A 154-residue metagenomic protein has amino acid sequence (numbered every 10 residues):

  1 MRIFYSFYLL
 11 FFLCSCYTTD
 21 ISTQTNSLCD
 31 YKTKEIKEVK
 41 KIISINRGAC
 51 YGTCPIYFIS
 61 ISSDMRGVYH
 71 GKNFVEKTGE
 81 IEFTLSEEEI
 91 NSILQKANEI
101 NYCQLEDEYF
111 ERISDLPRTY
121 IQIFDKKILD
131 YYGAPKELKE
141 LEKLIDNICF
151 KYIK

Functional and structural regions predicted by a protein language model:
M1-Y5: Positively charged n-region of N-terminal signal peptides that target proteins for export
Y8-L9, I45: Exposed boundary/loop context
L10-T18: Hydrophobic h-region of N-terminal signal peptides that target proteins for export in Gram-negative bacteria
Y17-Y51, V75, F83, E89 (+2 more regions): Short, well-ordered, aromatic-rich surface patches in folded extracellular/luminal domains
C54: An acidic/histidine-cluster motif and surrounding catalytic segment that typifies divalent-metal-assisted enzyme active
I59-S63: Conserved beta-hairpin
M65-F74: N-terminal glycine/threonine-rich, aromatic-flanked beta-hairpin/loop signature
